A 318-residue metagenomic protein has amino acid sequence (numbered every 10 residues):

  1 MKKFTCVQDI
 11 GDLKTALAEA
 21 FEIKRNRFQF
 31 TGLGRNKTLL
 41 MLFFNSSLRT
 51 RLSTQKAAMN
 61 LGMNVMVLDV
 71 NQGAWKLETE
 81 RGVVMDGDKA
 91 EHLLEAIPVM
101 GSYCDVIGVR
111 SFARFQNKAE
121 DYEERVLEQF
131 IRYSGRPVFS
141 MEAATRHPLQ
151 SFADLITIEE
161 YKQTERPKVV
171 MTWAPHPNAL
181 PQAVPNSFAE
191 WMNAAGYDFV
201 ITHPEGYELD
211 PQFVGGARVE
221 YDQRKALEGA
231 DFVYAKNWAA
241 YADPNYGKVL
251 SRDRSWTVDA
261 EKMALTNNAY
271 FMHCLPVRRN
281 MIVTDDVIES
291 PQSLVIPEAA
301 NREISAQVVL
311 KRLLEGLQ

Functional and structural regions predicted by a protein language model:
M1-L52, K56: Positively charged, low-complexity intrinsically disordered leader regions
L33-L39, R166-K168, N268: Phosphate-coordination loops involved in phosphoryl transfer and adenosine-cofactor binding
G34-M41, S47-E159, R278: Phosphate/diphosphate ligand-binding glycine-rich loop within oxidoreductases
F44-V67, E159-K236: Glycine-rich phosphate/diphosphate-binding loop of Rossmann-like nucleotide-binding domains
A57, V99, F130, W191 (+2 more regions): Hydrophobic/aromatic ligand-binding patch that stacks against planar heteroaromatic rings of cofactors or nucleotides
Q212-V287, Q292-S293: Rossmann-like adenosine-cofactor binding region
E289-Q318: C-terminal helix-to-coil terminal segments
